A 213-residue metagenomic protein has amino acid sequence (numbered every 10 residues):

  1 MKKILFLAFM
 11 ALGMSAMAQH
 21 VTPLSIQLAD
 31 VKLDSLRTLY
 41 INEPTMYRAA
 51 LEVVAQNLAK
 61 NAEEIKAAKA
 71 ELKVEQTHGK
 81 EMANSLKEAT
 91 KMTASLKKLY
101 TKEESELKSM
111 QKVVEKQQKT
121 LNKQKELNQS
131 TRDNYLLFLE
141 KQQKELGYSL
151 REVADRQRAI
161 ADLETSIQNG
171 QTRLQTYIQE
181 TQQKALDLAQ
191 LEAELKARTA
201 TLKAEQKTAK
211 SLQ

Functional and structural regions predicted by a protein language model:
M1-I4, Q19: Positively charged n-region of N-terminal signal peptides that target proteins for export
I4-G13: Sec-dependent N-terminal signal peptides
M14-A18: Sec/Tat signal peptide C-region and signal peptidase I cleavage site
T22-Q213: Extended amphipathic alpha-helical heptad-repeat regions
